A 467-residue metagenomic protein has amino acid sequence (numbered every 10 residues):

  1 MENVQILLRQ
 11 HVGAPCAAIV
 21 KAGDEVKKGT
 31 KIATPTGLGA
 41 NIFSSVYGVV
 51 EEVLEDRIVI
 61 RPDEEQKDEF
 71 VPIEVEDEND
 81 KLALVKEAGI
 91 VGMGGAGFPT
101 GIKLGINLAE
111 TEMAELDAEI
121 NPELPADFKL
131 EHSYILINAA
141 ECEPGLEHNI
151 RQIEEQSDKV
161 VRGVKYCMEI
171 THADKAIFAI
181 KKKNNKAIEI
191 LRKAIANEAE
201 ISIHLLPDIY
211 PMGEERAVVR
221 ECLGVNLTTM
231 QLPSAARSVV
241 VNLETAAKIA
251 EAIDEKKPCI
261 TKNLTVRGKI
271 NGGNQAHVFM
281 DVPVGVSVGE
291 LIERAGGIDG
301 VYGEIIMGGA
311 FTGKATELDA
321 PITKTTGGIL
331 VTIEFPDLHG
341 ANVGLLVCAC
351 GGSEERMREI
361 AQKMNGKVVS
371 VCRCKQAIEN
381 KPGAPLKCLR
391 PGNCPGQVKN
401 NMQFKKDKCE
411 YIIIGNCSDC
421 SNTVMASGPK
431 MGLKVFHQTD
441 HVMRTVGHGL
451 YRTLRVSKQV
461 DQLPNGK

Functional and structural regions predicted by a protein language model:
M1-A18: Acidic, low-complexity mobile loops and tails
Q10-A14, V26-G29, F43-E52: Generic structural motif
V26-A40, R57-I60: Short hydrophobic beta/alpha edge segments that flank linear recognition/processing sites
G92, I135-N149, I378-A384: Gly-rich Lys/Arg/Thr-decorated short loops/hinges at beta-loop-alpha junctions or inter-strand turns that position
A114, A118, D174-V288, R294-V301 (+2 more regions): Hydrophobic alpha-helical positions that pack around
N149-Q152, K183, C372-L463: Cofactor-cradling patches in redox/metallo enzymes
E154-I170, E359-A361: Histidine-anchored nucleotide/phosphate-binding helix
N342-L389: Redox- and metal-dependent alpha/beta enzyme cores, enriched for Fe-S-associated oxidoreductases and cofactor-handling
